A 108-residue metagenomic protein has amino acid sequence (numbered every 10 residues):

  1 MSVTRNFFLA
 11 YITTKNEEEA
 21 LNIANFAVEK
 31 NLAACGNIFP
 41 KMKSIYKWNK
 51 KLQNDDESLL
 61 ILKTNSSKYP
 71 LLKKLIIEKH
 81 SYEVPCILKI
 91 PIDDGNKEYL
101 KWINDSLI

Functional and structural regions predicted by a protein language model:
M1-I108: Positively charged, small/polar-rich N-terminal and surface patches that mediate targeting and assembly and bind
